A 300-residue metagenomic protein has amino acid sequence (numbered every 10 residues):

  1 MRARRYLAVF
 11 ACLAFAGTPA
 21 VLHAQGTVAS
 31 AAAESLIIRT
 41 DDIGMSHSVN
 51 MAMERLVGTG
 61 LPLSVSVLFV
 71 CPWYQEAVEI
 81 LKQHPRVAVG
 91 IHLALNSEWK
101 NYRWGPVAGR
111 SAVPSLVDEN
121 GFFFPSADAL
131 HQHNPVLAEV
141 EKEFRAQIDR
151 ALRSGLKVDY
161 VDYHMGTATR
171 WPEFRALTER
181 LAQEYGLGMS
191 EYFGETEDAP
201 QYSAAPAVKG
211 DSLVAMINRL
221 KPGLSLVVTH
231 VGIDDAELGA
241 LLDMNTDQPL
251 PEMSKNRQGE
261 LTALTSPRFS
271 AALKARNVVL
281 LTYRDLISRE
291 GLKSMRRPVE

Functional and structural regions predicted by a protein language model:
Y6-P19: Bacterial N-terminal signal peptides
L22-G26: Boundary at the C-terminal end of the N-terminal hydrophobic targeting segment
S30-K100: Active-site beta->alpha N-cap acidic-glycine motif
D42, V89, V161, V227 (+1 more regions): Conserved, mostly hydrophobic/aromatic
M53-T59, E76-A88, G105-D118, L152-R153 (+1 more regions): Acidic (Asp/Glu)-rich catalytic clusters
R103-L130, L242-M253: Active-site gating loops and adjacent loop-to-helix segments of metal-dependent hydrolytic enzymes
N134-V214, N218: Catalytic domains of cell-wall/extracellular-matrix polysaccharide-remodeling enzymes, centered on de-N-acetylation
M189-Y192, T246-E300: C-terminal domain-boundary segment and adjacent tail
